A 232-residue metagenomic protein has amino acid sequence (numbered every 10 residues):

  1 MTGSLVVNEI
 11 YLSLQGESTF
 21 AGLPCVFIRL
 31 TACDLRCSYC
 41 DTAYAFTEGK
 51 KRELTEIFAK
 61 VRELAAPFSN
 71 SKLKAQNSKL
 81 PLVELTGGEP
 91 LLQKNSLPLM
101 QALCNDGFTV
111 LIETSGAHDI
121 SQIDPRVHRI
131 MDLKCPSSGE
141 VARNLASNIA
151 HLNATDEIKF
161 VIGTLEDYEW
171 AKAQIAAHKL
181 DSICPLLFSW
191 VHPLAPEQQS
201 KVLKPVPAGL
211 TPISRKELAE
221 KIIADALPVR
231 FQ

Functional and structural regions predicted by a protein language model:
M1-L5, S69-N70, L203: Short, low-complexity, intrinsically disordered N-terminal peptides in bacterial proteins
M1-P24: Short, charged low-complexity linear segments at domain edges
G3, P24-V26, R36, C184 (+1 more regions): A generic secondary-structure signal marking the coil-to-beta-strand transition
N8, P24-C25, T31, R36-V127: Conserved Radical SAM active-site core
G16-F20, A32, I223: Short secondary-structure boundary/capping segments within folded domains
L80, L91-Q232: Conserved AdoMet/S-adenosylmethionine-binding subsite of the radical SAM
